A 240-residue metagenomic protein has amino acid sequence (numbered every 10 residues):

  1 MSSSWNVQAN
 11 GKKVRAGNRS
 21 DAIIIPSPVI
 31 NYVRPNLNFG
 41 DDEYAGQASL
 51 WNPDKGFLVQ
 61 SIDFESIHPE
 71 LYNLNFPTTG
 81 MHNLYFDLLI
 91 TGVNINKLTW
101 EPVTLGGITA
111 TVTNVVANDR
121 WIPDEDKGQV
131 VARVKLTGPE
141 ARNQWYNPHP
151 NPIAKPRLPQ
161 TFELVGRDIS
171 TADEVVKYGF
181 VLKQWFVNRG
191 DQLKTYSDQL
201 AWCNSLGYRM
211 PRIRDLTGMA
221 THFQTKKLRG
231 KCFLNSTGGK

Functional and structural regions predicted by a protein language model:
S2-L58: Non-catalytic protein-protein interaction scaffold segments in large eukaryotic complex-forming proteins
R19, L84, V130, L158 (+1 more regions): Residues that flank catalytic or metal-binding motifs in active/ligand-binding sites
A48-V93: Long, charge-dense tracts
N75-T79, L84-E101, D215-K240: An exposed tryptophan-centered "aromatic clamp" motif
R120-P156: Extended acidic/polar, glycine-enriched regions that form or flank non-catalytic beta-rich accessory modules
E125-K127, A172-K177: Extracellular/periplasmic catalytic domains that process cell-envelope and extracellular macromolecules
P152-S170: A Trp-anchored, charged/polar loop motif used as the substrate-binding/catalytic surface of acyl/ester-handling
F180-K240: Conserved hydrophobic ligand-interaction patch in extracellular adhesion modules
